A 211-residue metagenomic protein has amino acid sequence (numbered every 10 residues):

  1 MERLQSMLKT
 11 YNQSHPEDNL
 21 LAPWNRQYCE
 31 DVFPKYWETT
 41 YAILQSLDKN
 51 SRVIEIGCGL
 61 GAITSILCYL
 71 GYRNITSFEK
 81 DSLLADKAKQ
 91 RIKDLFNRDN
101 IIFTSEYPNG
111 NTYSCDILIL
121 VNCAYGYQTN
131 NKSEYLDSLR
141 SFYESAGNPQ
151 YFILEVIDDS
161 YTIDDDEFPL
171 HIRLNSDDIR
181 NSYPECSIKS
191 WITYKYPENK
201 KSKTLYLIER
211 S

Functional and structural regions predicted by a protein language model:
M1-L47, I56, L60-Y72, F78-F96 (+3 more regions): Class I (Rossmann-like) S-adenosyl-L-methionine-dependent methyltransferase catalytic domain, capturing the SAM-binding
S51, D116: Conserved acidic residues
D99-I101: Short, conserved active-site loop motifs that form the nucleotide-linked donor/cofactor pocket
Y113: Active-site charged/polar residues at nucleotide-handling catalytic sites that mediate phosphoryl, nucleotidyl
I119: A conserved beta-strand element that flanks and buttresses the S-adenosyl-L-methionine
N122-C123: Short catalytic micro-motifs in class I SAM-dependent methyltransferases
Y127-F142: A short, conserved alpha-helix within the catalytic core of class I
E144-G147: Short, conserved loop/helix-junction motifs that constitute active-site signature segments in enzyme catalytic cores
